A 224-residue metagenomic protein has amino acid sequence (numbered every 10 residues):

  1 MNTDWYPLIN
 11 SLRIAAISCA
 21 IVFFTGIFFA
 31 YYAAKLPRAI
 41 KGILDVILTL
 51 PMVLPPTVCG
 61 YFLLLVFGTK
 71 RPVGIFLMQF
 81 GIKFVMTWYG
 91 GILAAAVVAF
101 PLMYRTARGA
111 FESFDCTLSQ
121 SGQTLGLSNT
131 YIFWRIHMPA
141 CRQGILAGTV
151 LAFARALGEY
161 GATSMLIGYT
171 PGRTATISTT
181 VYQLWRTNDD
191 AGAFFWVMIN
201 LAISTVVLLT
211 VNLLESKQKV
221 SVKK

Functional and structural regions predicted by a protein language model:
M1-Y6, M165-T205, L209: Interhelical loop and adjacent transmembrane-helix boundary motif in polytopic membrane transport permeases
D4-A33: Transmembrane alpha-helix signature in integral membrane proteins
A20, Y104-A107, F111, D115 (+2 more regions): Transmembrane alpha-helices
T25, I47-P56, I82-R108, P139-Q143 (+2 more regions): Faces of alpha-helical transmembrane segments in polytopic inner-membrane proteins
F29-L65, S119: Cytoplasmic-entry segments and transmembrane alpha-helices of multi-pass inner-membrane transporters
I40, P101, R108-S119, Q123-T124 (+3 more regions): C-terminal transmembrane helix and the adjacent membrane-cytosol boundary/short C-terminal tail of inner/organellar
G60-A96, L166-T170: Membrane-interfacial helix termini and adjacent extracytoplasmic/periplasmic loops of multi-pass transporters
G68-T69, I145-Q183: Non-cytoplasmic
